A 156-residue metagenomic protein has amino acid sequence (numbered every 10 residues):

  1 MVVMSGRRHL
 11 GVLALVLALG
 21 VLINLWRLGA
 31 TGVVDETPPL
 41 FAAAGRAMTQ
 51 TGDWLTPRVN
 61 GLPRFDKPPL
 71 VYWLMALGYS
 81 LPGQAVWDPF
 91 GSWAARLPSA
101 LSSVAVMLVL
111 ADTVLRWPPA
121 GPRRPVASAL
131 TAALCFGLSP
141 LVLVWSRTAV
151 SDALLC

Functional and structural regions predicted by a protein language model:
V2-C156: Membrane-integral, polyisoprenol-dependent glycosyltransferases of the GT-C/oligosaccharyltransferase superfamily
